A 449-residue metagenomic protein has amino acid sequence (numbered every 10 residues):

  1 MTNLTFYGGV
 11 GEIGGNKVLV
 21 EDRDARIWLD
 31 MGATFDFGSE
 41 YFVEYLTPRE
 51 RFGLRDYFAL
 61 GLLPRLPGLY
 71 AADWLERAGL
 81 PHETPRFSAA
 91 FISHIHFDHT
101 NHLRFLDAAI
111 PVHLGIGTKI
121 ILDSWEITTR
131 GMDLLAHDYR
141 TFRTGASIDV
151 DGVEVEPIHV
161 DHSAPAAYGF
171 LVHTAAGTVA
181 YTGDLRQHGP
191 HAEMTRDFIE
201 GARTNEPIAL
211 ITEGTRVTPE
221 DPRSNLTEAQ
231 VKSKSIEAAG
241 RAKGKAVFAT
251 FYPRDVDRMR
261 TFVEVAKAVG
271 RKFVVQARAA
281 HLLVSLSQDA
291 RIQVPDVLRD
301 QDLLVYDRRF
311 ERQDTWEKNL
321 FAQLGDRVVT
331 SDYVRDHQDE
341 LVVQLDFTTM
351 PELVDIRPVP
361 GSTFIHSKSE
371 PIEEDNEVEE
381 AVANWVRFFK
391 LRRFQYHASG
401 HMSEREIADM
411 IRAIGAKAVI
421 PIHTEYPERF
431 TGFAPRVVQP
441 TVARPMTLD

Functional and structural regions predicted by a protein language model:
T2-A89, D98-D257, T261, K267 (+1 more regions): His/Asp/Glu-rich metal-coordinating catalytic cores of metallo-dependent phosphodiesterases/hydrolases acting on
I13-G15, P440-D449: Binuclear metal-dependent phosphoesterase catalytic core
H96-D98, R143-G145, T348-M350, H423-P427: Short, polar loop motifs at secondary-structure junctions
R104-D107, I148-D151, L353-V359, E428-A434: Short loop/helix-cap segments at secondary-structure boundaries that form the rim of catalytic
D138-T144, L304-R309, G325, V438-P440: Short acidic-hydrophobic, aromatic-tinged amphipathic segments that line or gate anion-handling sites
G145-I148, G361, T441-M446: Glycine-centered loop/turn motifs
G189-R278, V359-V438: Cap/insert and terminal regions of metallo-dependent hydrolase folds
R223-P360, I422: Hard-cation-handling environments
